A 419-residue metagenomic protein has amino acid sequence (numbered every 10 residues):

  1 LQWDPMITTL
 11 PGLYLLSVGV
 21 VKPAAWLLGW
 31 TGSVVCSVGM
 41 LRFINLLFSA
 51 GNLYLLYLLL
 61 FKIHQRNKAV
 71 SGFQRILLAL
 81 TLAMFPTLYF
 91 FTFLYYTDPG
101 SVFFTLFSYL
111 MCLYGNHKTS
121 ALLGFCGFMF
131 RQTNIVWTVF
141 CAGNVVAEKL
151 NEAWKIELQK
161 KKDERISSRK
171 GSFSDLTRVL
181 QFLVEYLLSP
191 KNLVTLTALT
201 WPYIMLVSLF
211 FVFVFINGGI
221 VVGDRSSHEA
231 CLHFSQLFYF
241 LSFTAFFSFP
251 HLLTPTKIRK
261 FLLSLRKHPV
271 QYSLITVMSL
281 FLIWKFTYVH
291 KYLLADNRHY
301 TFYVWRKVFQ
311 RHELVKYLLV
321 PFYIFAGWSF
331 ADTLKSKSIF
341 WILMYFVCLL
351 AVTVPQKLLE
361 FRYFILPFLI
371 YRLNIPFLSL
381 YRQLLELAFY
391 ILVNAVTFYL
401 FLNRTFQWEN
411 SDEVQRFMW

Functional and structural regions predicted by a protein language model:
Q2-G19, R42-S49: Membrane-proximal lumenal/periplasmic loop motifs of glycosylation machinery
F43-N67: Transmembrane-helix motifs of polytopic, lipid-linked glycan transferases
L47-A50, A83, F90, P99-L110 (+3 more regions): Alpha-helical transmembrane segments of multi-pass membrane proteins
S71-T87, P99: Membrane-embedded helix bundles of polyisoprenyl
L78-L80, P86, L106-M111, K118-Q132 (+3 more regions): Membrane-interface alpha helices of multi-pass inner-membrane proteins
T87-G100, E360-F364: Short acidic/glycine- and proline-prone juxtamembrane loop motifs at membrane-interface regions of multi-pass membrane
G127-F128, N134-Y303, N394-W408: Membrane-lumen/periplasm interface segments of specific transmembrane helices in polyprenyl phosphate-linked
S235-P250, Y303-A331, A351-V352, L359-L378: Hydrophobic/aromatic-rich transmembrane helices and adjacent perimembrane loops
